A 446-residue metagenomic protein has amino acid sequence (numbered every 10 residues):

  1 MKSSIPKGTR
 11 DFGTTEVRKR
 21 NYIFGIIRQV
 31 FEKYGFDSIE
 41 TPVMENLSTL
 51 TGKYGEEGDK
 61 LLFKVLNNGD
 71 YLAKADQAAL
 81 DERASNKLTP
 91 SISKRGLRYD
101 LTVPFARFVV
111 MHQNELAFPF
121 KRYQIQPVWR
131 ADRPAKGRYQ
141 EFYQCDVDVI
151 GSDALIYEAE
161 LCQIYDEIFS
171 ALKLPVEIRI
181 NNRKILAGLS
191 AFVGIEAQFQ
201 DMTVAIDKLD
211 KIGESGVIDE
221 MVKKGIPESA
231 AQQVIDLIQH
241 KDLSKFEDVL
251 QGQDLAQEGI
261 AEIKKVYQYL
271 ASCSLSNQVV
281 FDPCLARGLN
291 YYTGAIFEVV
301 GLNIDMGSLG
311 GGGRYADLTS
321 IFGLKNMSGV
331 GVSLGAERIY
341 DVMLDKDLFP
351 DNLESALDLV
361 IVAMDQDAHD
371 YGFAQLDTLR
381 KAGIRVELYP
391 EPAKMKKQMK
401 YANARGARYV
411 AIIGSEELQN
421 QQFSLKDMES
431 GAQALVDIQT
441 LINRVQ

Functional and structural regions predicted by a protein language model:
M1-N21: Generic start-of-chain signal for non-secretory N-termini
K19-Y34, E45-N46, D81-K94, D100-P175 (+1 more regions): Positively charged, Gly/Ser-enriched RNA/tRNA-binding surfaces
D37-V43: A short beta-strand-loop structural module common to alpha/beta enzyme folds
V43, E177-N182: Short, glycine/acidic-rich hinge or "gate" loops at secondary-structure transitions that mediate conformational
V43-R95: Polyanion/phosphate-binding surface patch
K60-L72, I195-G216, G301: Acidic, His- and aromatic-enriched active-site or binding-groove loops in soluble protein domains that engage sugars
Y139-C145, I180-G188: Short, conserved phosphate-binding/catalytic loop or strand-edge motifs used in phosphoryl-/nucleotidyl-transfer
D166-A171, K184-G194: Hydrophobic mid-domain F-helix/FG-region of cytochrome P450s
